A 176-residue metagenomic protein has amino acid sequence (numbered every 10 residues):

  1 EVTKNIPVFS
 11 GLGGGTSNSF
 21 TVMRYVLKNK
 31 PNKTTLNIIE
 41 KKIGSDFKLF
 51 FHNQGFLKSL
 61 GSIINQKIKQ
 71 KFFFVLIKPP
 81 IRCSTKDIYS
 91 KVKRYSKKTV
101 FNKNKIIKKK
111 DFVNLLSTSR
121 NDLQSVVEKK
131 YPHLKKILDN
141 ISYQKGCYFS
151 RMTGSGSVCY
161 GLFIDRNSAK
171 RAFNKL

Functional and structural regions predicted by a protein language model:
E1-S10, K28-K30, K69-Q70, F74 (+1 more regions): ATP-binding N-lobe of GHMP and related small-molecule kinases
E1-T3, F50, T153: Solvent-exposed beta-strand sheet faces enriched in polar/charged residues
S10-L36, L49: DPxDG-like acidic metal-binding loop motif
Y25-I43, D165-L176: Phosphate-handling active-site elements
F50-F149, I164-N174: Conserved, helical-rich catalytic subdomain that frames metal- and/or nucleotide-binding sites in enzyme alpha/beta
G156-C159: Conserved glycine-rich beta-strand-loop-beta hairpin in the small C-terminal domain of fold type I
